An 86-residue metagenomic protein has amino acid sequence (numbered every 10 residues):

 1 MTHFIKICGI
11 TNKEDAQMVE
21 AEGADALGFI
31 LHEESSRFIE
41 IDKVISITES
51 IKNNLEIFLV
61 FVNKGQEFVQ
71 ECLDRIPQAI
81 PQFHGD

Functional and structural regions predicted by a protein language model:
M1-D86: Conserved N-terminal beta1-alpha1 strand-loop-helix module at the mouth
